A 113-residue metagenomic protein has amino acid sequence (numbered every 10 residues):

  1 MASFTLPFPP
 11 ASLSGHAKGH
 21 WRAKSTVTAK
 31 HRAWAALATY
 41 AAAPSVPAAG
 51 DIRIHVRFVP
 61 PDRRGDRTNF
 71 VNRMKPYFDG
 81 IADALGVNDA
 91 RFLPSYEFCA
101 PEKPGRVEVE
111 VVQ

Functional and structural regions predicted by a protein language model:
M1-Q113: Catalytic phosphate/metal-binding cores of nucleic-acid and nucleotide-processing enzymes, i.e., regions that mediate
